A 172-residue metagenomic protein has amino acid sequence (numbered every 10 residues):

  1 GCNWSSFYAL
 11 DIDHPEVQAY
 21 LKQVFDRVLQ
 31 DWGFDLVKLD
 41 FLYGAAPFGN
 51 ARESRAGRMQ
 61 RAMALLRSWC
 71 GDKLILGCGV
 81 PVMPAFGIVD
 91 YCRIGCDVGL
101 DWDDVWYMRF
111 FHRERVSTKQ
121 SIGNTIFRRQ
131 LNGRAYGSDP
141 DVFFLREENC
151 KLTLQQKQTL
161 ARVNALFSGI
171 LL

Functional and structural regions predicted by a protein language model:
G1-F7, D11-P15, A19, Q23 (+1 more regions): Glycan-recognition surfaces
G1-I12, Y43-G57: Aromatic- and acidic-residue-enriched carbohydrate-binding clefts of CAZyme catalytic domains
Y20-G49: Active-site groove signature of glycoside hydrolases
L21, Q30, R52-M59, Q156-T159: Active-site-proximal structural scaffolding
R55-K73: Alpha-helix-loop-beta-strand connector modules within alpha/beta enzyme cores
